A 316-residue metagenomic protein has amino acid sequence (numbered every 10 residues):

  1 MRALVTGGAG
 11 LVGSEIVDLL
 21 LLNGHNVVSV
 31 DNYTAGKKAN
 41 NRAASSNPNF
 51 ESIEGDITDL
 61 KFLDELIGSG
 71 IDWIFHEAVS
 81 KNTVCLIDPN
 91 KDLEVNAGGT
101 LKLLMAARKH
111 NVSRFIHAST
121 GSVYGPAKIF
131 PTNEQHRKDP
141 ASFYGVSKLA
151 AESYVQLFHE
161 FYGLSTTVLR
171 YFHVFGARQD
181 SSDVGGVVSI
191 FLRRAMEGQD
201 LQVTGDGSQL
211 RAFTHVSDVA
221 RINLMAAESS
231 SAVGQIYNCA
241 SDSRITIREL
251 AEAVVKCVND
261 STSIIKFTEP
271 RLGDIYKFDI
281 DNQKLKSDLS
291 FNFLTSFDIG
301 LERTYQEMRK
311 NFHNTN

Functional and structural regions predicted by a protein language model:
M1-V174, E307: N-terminal Rossmann-like NAD(P)+-binding domain of SDR-like oxidoreductases, especially those catalyzing
A35, A177, S241: Short, conserved catalytic or interaction motifs in soluble domains
T58, I87, V95-G98, S142 (+6 more regions): Residue-level signal for the nucleotide or nucleotide-sugar donor/cofactor binding architecture
E65-S69, A106, R194, I222 (+1 more regions): CheY-like receiver
L103, V155, F191, L285-K286: Structural element of the ATP-grasp superfamily
A150, Y154, F158, F191 (+2 more regions): Hydrophobic alpha-helix immediately C-terminal to the catalytic Tyr-X-X-X-Lys motif of short-chain
M196-N316: C-terminal substrate-binding subdomain of Rossmann-fold SDR/epimerase-dehydratase oxidoreductases
